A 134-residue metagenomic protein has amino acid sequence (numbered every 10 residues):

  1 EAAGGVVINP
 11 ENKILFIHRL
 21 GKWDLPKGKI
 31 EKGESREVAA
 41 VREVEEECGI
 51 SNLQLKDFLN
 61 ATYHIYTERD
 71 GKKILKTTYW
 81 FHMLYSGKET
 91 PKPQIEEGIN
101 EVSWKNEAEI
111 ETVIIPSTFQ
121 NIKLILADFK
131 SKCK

Functional and structural regions predicted by a protein language model:
E1-L25: N-terminal strand-loop-strand
G4, E68, I95-G98: Terminal interaction module
V7, H82-L84, S103: Short, well-ordered beta-strand micro-motif
P10-N12, L84-E89, E107-E109: Short loop segments at secondary-structure junctions
W23, T78-W80, W104: Tryptophan-centric aromatic hotspots in well-structured domains and transmembrane helices
L25-L59: The catalytic Nudix box helix
G49-E89: Active-site segment of metal-dependent pyrophosphate-handling enzymes, primarily the Nudix hydrolase catalytic core
T90-K134: Nudix hydrolase/Nudix homology domain
